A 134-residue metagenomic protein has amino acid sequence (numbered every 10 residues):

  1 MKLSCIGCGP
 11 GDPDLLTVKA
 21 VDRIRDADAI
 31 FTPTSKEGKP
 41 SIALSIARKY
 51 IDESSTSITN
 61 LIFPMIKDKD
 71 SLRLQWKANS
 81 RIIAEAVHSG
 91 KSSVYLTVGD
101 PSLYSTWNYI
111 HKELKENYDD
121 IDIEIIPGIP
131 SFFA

Functional and structural regions predicted by a protein language model:
M1-P13, V18-A20, R25-E124: Class I S-adenosyl-L-methionine
I126-A134: Short, flexible loop segments at boundaries between secondary-structure elements
